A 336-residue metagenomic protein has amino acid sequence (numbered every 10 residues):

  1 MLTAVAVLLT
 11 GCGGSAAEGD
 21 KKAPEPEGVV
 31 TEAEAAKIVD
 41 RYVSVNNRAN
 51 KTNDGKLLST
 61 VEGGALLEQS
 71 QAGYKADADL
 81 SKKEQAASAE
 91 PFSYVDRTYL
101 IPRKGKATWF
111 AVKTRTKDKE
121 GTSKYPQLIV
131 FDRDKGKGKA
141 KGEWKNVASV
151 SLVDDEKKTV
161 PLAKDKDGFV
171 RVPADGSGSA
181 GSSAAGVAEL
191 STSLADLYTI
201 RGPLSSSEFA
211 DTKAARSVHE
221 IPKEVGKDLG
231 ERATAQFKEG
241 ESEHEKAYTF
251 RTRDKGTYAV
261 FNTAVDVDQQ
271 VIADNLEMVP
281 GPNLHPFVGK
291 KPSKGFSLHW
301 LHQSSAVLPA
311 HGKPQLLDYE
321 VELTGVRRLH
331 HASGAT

Functional and structural regions predicted by a protein language model:
M1-L2: N-terminal export and membrane-targeting signals
L8-G11: C-terminal motif of bacterial Sec signal peptides marking the signal peptidase cleavage site
G13-A16: Bacterial signal peptide processing site
P26-A78, K164-Q236: Core segments of small alpha/beta cavity-forming domains
D77-Y125, T234-N275: Surface-exposed, charged secondary-structure patches
K119-A188, T192, T252-V260, K290-T336: Short beta-strand edge/turn micro-motifs at domain boundaries
T212-H302: Intrinsically disordered, low-complexity segments enriched in Gly and acidic/Ser/Thr residues that form flexible
